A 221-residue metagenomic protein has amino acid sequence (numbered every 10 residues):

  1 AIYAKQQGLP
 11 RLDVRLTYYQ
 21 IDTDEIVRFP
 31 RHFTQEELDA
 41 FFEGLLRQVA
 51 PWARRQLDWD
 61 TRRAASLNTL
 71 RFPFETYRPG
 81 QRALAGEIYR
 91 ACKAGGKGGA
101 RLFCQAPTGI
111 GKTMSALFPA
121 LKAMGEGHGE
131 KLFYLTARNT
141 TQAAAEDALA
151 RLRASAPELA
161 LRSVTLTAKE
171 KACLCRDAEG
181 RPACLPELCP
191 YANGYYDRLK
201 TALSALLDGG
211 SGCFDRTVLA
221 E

Functional and structural regions predicted by a protein language model:
A1-L38: Nucleic-acid nuclease catalytic cores
L38-T69: Polybasic (Lys/Arg-rich)
D58-Q105: Conserved pre-motif I regulatory segment
A64-L67, R71, H128-E221: A substrate-engagement module of RecA-like helicase motors
Y89-K93, T113-H128, A148-L152: Walker A/P-loop NTP-binding motif
G98-L102, A123-F133: Short, surface-exposed connector motifs at secondary-structure boundaries
T108: The conserved Walker
G111-F118, N139, A143: Phosphate-binding Walker
